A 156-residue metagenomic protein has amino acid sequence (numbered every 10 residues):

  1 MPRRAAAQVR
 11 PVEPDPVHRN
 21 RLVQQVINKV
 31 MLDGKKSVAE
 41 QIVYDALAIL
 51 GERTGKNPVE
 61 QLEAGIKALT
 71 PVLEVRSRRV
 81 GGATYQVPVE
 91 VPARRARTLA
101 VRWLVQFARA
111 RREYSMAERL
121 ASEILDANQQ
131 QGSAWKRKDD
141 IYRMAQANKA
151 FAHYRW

Functional and structural regions predicted by a protein language model:
M1-D33, S37-E40, Y44-W156: Strongly charged
